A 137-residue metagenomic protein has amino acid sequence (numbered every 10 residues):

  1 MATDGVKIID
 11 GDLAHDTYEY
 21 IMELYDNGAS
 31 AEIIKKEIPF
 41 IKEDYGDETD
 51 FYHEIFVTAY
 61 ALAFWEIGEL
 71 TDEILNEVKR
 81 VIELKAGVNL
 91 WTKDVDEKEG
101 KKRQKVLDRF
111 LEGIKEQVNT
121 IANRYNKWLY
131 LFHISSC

Functional and structural regions predicted by a protein language model:
M1-K42: Short terminal alpha-helical segments
A2, D16-T17, F51-W65, E97 (+1 more regions): Amphipathic alpha-helical elements of HEAT/ARM-like alpha-solenoid repeat scaffolds that form extended
K7-D10, A14, E23, N27 (+5 more regions): Intrinsic-disorder-associated interaction segments
Y18-Y20, Y25, Y45, Y52 (+3 more regions): Sequence-level detector for tyrosine residue identity
L24-P39, A63-W65, I82-E83, K102-R109: Short, surface-exposed, charge-dense and proline/glycine-enriched linear segments
N27-G28, W65-G68, G113-T120: Short loop/turn hinge sites at secondary-structure boundaries
A31-D72: Amphipathic alpha-helical interaction modules
E77-C137: Amphipathic alpha-helical binding modules
